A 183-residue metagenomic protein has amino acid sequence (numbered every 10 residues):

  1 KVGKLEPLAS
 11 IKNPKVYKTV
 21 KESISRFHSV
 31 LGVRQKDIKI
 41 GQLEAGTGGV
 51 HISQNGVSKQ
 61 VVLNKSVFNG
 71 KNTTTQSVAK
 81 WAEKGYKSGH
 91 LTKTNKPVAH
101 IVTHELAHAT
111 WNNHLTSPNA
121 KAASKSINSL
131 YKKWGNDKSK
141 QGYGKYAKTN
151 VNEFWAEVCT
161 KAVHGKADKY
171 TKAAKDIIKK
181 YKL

Functional and structural regions predicted by a protein language model:
K1-L183: Active-site-flanking segments in enzyme catalytic domains
